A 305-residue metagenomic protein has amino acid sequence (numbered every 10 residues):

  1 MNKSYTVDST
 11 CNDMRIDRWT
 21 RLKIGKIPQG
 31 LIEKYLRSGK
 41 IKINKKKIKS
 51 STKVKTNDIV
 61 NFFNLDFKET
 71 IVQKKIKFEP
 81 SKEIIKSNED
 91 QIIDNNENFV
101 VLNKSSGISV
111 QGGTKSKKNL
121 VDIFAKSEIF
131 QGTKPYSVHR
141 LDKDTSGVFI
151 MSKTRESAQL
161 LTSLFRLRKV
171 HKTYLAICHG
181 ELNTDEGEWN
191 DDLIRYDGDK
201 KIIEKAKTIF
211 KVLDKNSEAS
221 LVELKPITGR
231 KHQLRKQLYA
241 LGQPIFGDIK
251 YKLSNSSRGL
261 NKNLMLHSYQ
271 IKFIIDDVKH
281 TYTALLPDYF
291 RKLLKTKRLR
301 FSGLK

Functional and structural regions predicted by a protein language model:
M1-K305: RNA pseudouridine synthases
